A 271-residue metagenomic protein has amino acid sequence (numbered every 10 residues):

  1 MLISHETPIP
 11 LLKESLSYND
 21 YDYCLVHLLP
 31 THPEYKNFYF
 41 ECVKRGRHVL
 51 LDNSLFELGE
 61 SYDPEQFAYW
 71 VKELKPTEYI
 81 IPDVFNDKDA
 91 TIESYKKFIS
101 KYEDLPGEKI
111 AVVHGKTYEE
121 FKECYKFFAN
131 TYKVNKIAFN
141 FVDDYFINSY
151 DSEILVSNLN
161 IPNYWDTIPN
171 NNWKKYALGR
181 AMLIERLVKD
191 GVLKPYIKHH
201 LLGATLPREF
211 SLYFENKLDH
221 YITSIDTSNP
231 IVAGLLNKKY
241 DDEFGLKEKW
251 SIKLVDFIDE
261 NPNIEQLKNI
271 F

Functional and structural regions predicted by a protein language model:
M1-D104: Non-catalytic, usually N-terminal nucleic-acid engagement modules in DNA/RNA processing proteins
M1-E14, E65-A68, S100-E103, N130 (+2 more regions): Alpha/beta catalytic cores of nucleotide-metabolism and tRNA/nucleoside-modifying enzymes
L12-K13, H32-K36, Y118-K122, P207-S211: Short, well-ordered alpha-helical microsegments
Y18-C24, G46, K75-T77, N130-I137 (+2 more regions): Glycine-enriched alpha-helix->loop->beta-strand junction motifs that scaffold or abut catalytic
D52, A111, Y213: Conserved, mostly hydrophobic/aromatic
F85, H114-L202, L206-E209, N229-K253: Glycine/Thr-rich beta-alpha phosphate-binding loop at enzyme active sites
D89-K101, I110-E123, F127: HhH-family (HhH-GPD) DNA N-glycosylase catalytic core used in base-excision repair
